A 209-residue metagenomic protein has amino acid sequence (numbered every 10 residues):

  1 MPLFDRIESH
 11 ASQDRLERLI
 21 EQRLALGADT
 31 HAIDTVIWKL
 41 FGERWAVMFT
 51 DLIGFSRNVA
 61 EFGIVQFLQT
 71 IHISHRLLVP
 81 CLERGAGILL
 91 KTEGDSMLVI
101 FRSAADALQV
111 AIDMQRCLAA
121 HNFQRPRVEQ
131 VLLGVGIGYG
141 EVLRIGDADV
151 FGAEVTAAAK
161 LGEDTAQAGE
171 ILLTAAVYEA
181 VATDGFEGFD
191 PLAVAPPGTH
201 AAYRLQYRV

Functional and structural regions predicted by a protein language model:
M1-E43: Regulatory cytosolic signal-relay segments
L3-A11, G27-T30, N58-E61, M97-L98 (+3 more regions): A broad, low-specificity signal for short, low-complexity segments enriched in glycine/proline and polar/charged
R6, R15-R18, R23, R44 (+9 more regions): Arginine residue identity/basic-tract feature
E8, T30-Q109: Catalytic NTP-binding/metal-coordinating core of nucleotidyl cyclase/transferase enzymes
E21, A28, L40-V47, D51 (+4 more regions): N-proximal short alpha-helices
I100-V209: Catalytic beta-strand-to-alpha-helix segment of the class III nucleotidyl cyclase homology domain
